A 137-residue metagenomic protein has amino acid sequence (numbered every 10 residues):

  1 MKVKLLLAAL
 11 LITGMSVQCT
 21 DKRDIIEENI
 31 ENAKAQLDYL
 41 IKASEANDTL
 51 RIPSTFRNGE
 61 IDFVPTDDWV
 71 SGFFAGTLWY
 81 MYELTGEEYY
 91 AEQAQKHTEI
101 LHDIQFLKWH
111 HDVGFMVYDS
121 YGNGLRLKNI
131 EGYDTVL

Functional and structural regions predicted by a protein language model:
M1-D24: Bacterial Sec-dependent N-terminal signal peptides
T20-L137: Glycan-recognition and catalytic cores of secretory/periplasmic carbohydrate-active enzymes
